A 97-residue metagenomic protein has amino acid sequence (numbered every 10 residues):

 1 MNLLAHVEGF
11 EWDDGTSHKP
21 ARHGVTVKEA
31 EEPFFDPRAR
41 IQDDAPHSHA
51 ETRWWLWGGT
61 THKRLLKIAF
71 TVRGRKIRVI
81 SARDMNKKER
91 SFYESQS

Functional and structural regions predicted by a protein language model:
M1-S97: Ribonuclease/tRNase effector modules and their secretory precursors
